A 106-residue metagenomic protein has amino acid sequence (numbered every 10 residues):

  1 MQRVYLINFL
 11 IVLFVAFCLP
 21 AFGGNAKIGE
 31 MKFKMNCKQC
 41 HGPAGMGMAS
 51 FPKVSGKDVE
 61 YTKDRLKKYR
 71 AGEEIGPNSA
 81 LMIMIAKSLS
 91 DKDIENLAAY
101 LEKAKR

Functional and structural regions predicted by a protein language model:
M1-I7: Positively charged n-region of N-terminal signal peptides that target proteins for export
Q2, A26, K63-D64, K103-A104: Predominantly soluble domains enriched in secretory-pathway, periplasmic, or organellar proteins
N8-P20: Bacterial N-terminal signal peptides
F17-F33, P43, G47-P52: Electrostatic cytochrome c docking/interface patches
K27-K38, S55-R65, D91: Sequence context surrounding c-type heme c attachment/ligation sites in exported
N36-P43, L97: The canonical Cys-X-X-Cys-His
M48-S55, R70-K105: Axial heme c-ligation environment in periplasmic c-type cytochrome domains
